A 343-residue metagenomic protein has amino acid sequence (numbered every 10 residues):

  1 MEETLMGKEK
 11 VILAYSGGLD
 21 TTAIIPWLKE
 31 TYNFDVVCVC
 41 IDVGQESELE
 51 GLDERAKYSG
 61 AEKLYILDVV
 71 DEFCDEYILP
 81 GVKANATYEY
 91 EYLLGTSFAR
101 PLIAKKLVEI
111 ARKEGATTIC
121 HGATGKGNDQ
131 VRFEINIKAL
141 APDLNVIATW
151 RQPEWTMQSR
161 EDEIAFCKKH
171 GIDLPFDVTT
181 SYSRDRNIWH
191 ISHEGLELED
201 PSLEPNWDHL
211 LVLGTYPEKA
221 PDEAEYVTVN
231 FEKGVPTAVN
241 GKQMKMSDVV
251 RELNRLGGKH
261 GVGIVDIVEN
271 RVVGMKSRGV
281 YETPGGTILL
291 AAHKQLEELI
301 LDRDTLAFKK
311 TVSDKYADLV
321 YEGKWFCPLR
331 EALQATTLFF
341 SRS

Functional and structural regions predicted by a protein language model:
E2-A14, L19-S343: Nucleotide-activated chemistry modules centered on ATP-dependent adenylation/adenylyltransferase
